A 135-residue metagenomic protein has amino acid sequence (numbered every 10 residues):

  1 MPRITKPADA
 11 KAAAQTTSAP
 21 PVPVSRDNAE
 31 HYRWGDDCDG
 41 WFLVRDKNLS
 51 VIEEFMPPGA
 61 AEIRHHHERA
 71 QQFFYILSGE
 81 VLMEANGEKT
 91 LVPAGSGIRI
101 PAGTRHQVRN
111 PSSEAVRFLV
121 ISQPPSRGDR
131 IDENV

Functional and structural regions predicted by a protein language model:
M1-L49, I63, D129-V135: A short, N-terminal "cap"/entry segment at the start of jelly-roll beta-barrel domains of the cupin/DSBH fold
G35, I52-H67: Conserved short histidine dyad/triad with adjacent acidic residue
K47-L49, R69, S113-E114: Short strand-connecting beta-turns/loops that link adjacent beta-strands
R69-Q71, Y75-V81, N86: Glycine- and acidic-residue-biased ligand/ion/polar-headgroup-sensing regions
E80-L82, K89, R105, A115: Structural motif
G87-A102: Short acidic-glycine-tyrosine-enriched beta hairpin
A102-G128: Ligand-binding loop in jelly-roll beta-barrel domains
